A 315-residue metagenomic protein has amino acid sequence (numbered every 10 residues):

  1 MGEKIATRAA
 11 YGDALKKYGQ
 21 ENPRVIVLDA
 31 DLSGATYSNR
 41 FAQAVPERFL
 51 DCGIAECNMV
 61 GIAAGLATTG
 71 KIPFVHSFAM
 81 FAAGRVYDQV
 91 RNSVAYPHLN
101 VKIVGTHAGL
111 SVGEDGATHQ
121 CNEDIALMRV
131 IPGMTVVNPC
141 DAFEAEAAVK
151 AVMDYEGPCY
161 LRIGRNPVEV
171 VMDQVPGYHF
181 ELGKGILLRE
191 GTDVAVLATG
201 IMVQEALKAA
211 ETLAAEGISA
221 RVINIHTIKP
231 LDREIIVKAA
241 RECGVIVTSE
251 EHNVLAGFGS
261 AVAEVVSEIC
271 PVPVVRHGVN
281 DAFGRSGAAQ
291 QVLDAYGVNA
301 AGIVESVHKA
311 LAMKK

Functional and structural regions predicted by a protein language model:
M1-R162, P167, H179, G302: Thiamine diphosphate
E21-R24, L32-N39, Q43, V112-G113 (+1 more regions): Thiamine diphosphate
